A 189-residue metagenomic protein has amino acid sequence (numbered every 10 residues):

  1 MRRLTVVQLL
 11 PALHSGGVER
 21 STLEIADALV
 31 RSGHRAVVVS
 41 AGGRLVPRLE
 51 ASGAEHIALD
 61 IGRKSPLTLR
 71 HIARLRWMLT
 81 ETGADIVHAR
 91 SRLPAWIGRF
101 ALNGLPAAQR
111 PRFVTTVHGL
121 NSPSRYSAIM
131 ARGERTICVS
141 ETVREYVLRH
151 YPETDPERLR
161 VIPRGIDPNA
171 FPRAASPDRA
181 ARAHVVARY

Functional and structural regions predicted by a protein language model:
R3, Q8-R70, W77, R158: N-terminal strand-loop element at the rim of the active site of nucleotide-sugar-dependent glycosyltransferases
A36-A41, H88-A89, C138-V139, V161: Short beta-strand scaffold positions
G62-I86, W96-G104, A128, A183: An amphipathic, basic-hydrophobic alpha-helix
A89-A95, V117: Short His-centered aromatic/hydrophobic patch
A107-E141, E153: A conserved, positively charged/aromatic
T142, G165: Carbohydrate-associated surface elements
P172-Y189: A short helix/loop element that forms part of the nucleotide-sugar donor recognition site in Leloir-type
